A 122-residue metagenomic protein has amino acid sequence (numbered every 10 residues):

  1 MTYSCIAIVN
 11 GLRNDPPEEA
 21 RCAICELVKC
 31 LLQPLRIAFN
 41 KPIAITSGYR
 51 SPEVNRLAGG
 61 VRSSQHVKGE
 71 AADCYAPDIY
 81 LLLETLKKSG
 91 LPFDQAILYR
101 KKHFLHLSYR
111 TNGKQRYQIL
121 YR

Functional and structural regions predicted by a protein language model:
M1, D15-C22, N40-K41, G59-G60 (+1 more regions): Generic structural signal for short, solvent-exposed loop/turn connectors between secondary structure elements
M1-A38, K102, R110, R116 (+1 more regions): Extracytoplasmic cell-surface/polysaccharide-interacting catalytic and binding patches
V9-D15, P52, L57, V61 (+2 more regions): Surface-exposed loop/turn and secondary-structure junction residues enriched for glycine/proline
C22-K29, G48, K68, A76: Generic alpha-helical scaffold signal
E26-V28, E53-A58, I79, K87-L91: Short amphipathic alpha-helical surface micro-motifs
L32-G59: Extended, low-complexity, intrinsically disordered C-terminal regulatory tails of eukaryotic serine/threonine kinases
S63, V67-R122: Catalytic cores and adjacent binding grooves of peptidoglycan-active enzymes
